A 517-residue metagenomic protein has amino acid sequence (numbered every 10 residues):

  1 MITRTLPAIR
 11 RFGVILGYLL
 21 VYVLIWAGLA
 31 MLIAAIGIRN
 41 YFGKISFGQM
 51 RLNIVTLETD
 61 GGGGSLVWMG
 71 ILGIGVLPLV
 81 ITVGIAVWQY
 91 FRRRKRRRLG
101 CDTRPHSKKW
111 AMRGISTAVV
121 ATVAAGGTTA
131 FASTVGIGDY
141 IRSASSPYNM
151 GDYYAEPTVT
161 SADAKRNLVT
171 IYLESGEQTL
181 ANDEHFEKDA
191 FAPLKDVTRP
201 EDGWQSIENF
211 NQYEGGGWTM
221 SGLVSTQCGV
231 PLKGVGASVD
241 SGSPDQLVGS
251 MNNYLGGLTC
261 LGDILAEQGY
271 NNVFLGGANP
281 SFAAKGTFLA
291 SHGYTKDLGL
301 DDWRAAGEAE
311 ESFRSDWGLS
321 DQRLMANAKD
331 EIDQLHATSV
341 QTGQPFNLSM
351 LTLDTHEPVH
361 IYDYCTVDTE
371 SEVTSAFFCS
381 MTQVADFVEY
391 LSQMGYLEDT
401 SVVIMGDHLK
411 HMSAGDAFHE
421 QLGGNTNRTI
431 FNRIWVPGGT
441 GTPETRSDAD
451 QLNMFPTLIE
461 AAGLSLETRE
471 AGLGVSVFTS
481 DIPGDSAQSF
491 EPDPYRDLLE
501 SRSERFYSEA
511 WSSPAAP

Functional and structural regions predicted by a protein language model:
M1-D139: Transmembrane and membrane-interface helices of multi-pass, inner-membrane envelope-modifying transferases
N53-I54, I141-V159: Short extracytoplasmic/periplasmic juxtamembrane "stem" segments immediately C-terminal to an N-terminal membrane anchor
G127-S146, S312-F313, W317-A326: Generic detector of solvent-exposed, compositionally biased contiguous segments
T158-P517: Solvent-exposed soluble domains appended to multi-pass membrane proteins
